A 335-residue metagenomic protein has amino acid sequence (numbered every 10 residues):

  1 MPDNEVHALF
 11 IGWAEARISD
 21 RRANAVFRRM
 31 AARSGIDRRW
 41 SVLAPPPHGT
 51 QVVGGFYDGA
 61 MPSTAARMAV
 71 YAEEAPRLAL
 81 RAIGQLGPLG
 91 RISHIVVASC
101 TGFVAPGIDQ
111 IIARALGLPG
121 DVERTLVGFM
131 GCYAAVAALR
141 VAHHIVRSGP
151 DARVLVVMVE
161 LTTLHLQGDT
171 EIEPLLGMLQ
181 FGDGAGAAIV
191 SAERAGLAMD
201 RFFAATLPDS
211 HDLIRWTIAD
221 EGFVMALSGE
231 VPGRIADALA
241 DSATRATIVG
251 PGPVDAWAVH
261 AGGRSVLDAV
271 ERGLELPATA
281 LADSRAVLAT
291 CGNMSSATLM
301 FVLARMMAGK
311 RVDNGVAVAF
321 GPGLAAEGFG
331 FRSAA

Functional and structural regions predicted by a protein language model:
M1-V70, G168-D237, D241, R245 (+2 more regions): Condensing-enzyme catalytic core mediating Claisen C-C bond formation in acyl metabolism
G35-I36, E74-G87, V141, A185 (+2 more regions): Short, well-ordered amphipathic alpha-helical segments that serve as non-catalytic structural scaffolds within diverse
I36-L118, F129, G252-L267: Conserved beta-ketoacyl condensing-enzyme motif
A66, V70, R81-G84, R215-L288: A contiguous, well-structured pocket-lining segment that forms one wall/lid of small-molecule binding clefts in soluble
A98, G128, R153-E160, G182 (+2 more regions): Short beta-strand segments
C100-T101, P119-D121, L126-R147, A236 (+1 more regions): Claisen-condensing/thiolase-fold acyl-transfer catalytic domains that form or cleave C-C bonds in fatty acid
V104-Q110, V156-L176, F203-A219, R264-R272 (+1 more regions): Active-site-adjacent elements of ketosynthase-type condensing enzymes
G120-D121, V127, A134-V141, M158-G184: Active-site glycine-rich loop that binds ribose-phosphate moieties when present
